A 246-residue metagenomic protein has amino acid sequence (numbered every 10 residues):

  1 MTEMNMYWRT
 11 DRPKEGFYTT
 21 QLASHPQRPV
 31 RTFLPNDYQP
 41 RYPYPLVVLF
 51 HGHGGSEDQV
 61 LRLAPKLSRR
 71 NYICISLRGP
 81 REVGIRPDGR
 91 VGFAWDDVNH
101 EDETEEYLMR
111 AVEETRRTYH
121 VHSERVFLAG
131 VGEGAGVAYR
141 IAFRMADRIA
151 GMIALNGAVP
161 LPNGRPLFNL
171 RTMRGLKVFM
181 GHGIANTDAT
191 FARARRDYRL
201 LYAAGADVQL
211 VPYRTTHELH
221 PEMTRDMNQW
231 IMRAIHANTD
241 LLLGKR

Functional and structural regions predicted by a protein language model:
N5-V121: Serine-hydrolase catalytic machinery in alpha/beta-hydrolase-like enzymes
Y44-P45, R70-Y72, S123-R125, D147-G151 (+2 more regions): Loop/turn elements at helix/coil->beta-strand transitions in domains of secreted/extracellular proteins
L61, E105, M109, Y139 (+1 more regions): Short, surface-exposed alpha-helical segments at coil->helix boundaries
P65, F143-D147, R196-R199, A203: Short, well-ordered alpha-helices that flank and scaffold nucleotide-derived cofactor binding pockets
E124-M173: Primarily recognizes the serine-hydrolase "nucleophile elbow" in alpha/beta-hydrolase and SGNH/GDSL folds
G157-R233: The feature captures the conserved acid-bearing segment of alpha/beta-hydrolase catalytic domains
A204, R233-R246: Alpha/beta-hydrolase-fold serine-hydrolase catalytic core, especially in secreted/extracellular enzymes
